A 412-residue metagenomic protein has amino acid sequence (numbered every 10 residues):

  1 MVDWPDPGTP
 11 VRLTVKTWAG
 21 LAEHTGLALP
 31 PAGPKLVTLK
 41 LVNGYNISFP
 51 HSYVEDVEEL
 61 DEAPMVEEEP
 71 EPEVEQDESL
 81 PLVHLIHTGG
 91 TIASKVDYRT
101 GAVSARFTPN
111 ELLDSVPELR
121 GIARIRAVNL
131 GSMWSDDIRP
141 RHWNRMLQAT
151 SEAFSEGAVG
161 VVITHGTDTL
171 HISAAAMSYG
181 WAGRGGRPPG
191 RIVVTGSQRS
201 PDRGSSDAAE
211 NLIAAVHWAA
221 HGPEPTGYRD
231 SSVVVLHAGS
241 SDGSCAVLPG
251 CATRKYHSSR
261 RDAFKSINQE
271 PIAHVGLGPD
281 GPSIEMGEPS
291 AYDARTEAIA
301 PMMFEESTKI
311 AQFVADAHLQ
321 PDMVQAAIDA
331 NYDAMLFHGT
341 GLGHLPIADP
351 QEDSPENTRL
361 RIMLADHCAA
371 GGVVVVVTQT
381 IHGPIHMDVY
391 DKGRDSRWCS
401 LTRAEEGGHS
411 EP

Functional and structural regions predicted by a protein language model:
M1-Q76: Conserved RNA-binding domains used in RNP assembly and mRNA/RNA metabolism
I47-F49, G196-P279: Internal gly/pro-rich beta-alpha loop/helix module that stabilizes soluble enzyme cofactors or their anionic handles
I86-H87, D97, T108-P109, D114-R120 (+1 more regions): Accessory alpha-helical/coil subdomains and C-terminal extensions that flank or cap enzyme catalytic cores
R99-R106, A175-V193, A208-A214, W218 (+2 more regions): A glycine- and small-aliphatic-rich helix-loop capping segment at beta-alpha/alpha-beta transitions that lines
R124-A153, V314-I328: Glycine-rich oxoanion-binding loops at beta->alpha junctions
I163-G190, I347-M363: Short Gly/Thr/Asp-enriched flexible loops that form oxyanion-binding sites at enzyme active sites
Q320-I381: Internal helical hairpin/lid segments
V373, H382-P412: Interaction/scaffold regions that mediate signaling and macromolecular assembly across diverse proteins
